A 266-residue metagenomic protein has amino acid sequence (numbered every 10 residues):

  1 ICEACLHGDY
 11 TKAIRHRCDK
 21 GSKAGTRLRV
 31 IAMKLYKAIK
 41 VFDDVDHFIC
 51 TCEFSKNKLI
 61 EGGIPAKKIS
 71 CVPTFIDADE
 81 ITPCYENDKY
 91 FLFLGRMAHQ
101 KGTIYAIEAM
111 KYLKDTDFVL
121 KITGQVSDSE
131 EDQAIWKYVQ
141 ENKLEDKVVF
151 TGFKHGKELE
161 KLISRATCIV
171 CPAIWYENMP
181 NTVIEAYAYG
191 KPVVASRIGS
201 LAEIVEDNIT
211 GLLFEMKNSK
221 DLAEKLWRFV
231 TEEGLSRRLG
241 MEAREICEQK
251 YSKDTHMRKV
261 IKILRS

Functional and structural regions predicted by a protein language model:
F54, F75: Carbohydrate-associated surface elements
K89, A98-Y112, Q133, L212 (+1 more regions): A conserved mid-protein helix/loop that constitutes part of the nucleotide-sugar donor-binding site
L94, V119-W136, G152-F153: Glycosyltransferase donor-sugar binding loop
F153-K154, K161-A166: Short alpha-helical donor nucleotide-sugar binding micro-motif in glycosyltransferases
S164-N178, K191: Acidic donor-binding loop of glycosyltransferase active sites
P192-A195, V205: Short hydrophobic beta-strand element within catalytic cores of glycosyltransferases and related nucleotide-activated
D207-N208, L212-S219, R228-G234: Conserved acidic donor-binding segment of nucleotide-sugar-dependent glycosyltransferases
D221, R228, L235-K250, H256-K262: A short, well-ordered alpha-helix in the C-terminal region of glycosyltransferases
